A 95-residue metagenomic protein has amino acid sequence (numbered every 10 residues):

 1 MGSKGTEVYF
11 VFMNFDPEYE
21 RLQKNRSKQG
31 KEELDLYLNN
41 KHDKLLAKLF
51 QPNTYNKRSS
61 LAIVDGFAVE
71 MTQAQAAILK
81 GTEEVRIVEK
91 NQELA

Functional and structural regions predicted by a protein language model:
M1-A95: Inhibitory N-terminal propeptides of secreted protease zymogens
